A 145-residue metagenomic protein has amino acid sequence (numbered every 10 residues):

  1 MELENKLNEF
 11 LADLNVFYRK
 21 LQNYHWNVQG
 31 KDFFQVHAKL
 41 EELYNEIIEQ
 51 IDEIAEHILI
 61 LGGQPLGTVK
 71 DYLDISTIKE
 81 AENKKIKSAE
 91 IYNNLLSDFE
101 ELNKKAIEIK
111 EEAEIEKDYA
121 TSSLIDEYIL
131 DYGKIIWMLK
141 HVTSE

Functional and structural regions predicted by a protein language model:
E2, F17-L43, K105-A120: Helix-loop segments that flank and shape redox-cofactor active sites
E2, V28, F33, P65 (+2 more regions): Long, contiguous binding/interaction regions
L3-F10, K31-D52, S88-L95, Y119-G133: Alpha-helical scaffold segments that form or flank carboxylate-/histidine-based iron centers
L11, Y18-L21, H25, Y44 (+5 more regions): A structural signal for well-ordered alpha-helices, especially hydrophobic packing surfaces of coiled-coils
Y24, H57, Y72-I75, E127-Y128: Short acidic/histidine-centered micro-motifs embedded in hydrophobic/aromatic stretches that mark compact functional
Q35-D71, V142: Conserved alpha-helical segments that form or flank metal/cofactor-binding pockets of metalloenzymes
E42, E49, I75-I86, M138-V142: Short alpha-helix boundary/capping motifs
D52, E56, S76-I125: Acidic/histidine-rich alpha-helical segments that form the ligand environment of transition-metal centers
